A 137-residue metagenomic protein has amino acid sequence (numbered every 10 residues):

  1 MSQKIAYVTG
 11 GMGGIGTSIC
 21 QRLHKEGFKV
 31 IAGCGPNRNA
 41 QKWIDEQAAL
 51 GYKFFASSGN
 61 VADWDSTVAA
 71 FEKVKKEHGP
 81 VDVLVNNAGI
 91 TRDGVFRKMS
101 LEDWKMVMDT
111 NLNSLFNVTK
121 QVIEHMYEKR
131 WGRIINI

Functional and structural regions predicted by a protein language model:
K4, P80-V81, M126-I137: Active-site loop of short-chain dehydrogenase/reductase
M12-G13: Conserved glycine-rich cofactor-binding loop
E26-W43: Conserved glycine-rich Rossmann-like NAD(P)H-binding loop of the short-chain dehydrogenase/reductase
S58-A69, L101: The beta1-alpha1 cofactor-binding region of Rossmann-like NAD(H)/NADP(H)-dependent oxidoreductases
A88-R92: Conserved NAD(P)H cofactor-binding loop of Rossmann-fold oxidoreductase domains
V95-F96, D103-K105: Substrate-binding pocket helix/loop in short-chain dehydrogenase/reductase
T119-K120: A short, exposed helix-loop element centered on a Lys and neighboring polar residues
